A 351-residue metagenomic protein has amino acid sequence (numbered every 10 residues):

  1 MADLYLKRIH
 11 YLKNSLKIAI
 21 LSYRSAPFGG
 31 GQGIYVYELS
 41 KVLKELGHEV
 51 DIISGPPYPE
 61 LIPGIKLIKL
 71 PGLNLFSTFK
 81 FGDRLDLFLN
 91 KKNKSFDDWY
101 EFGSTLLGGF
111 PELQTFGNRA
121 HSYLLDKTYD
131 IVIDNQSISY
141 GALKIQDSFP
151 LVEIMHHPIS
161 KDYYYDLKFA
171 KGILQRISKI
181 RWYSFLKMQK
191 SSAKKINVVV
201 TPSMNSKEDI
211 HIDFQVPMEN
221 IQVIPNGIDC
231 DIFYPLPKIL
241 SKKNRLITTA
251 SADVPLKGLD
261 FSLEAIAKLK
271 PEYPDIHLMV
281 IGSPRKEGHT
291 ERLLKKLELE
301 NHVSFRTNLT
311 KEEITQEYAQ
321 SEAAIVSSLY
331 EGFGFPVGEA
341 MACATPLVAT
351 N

Functional and structural regions predicted by a protein language model:
R8-Y11, S54-N118: A conserved catalytic-core segment of Leloir-type glycosyltransferases
F81-G108, Q146-K190: Acceptor-binding helix/loop patch of EC 2.4 sugar-transfer enzymes, predominantly nucleotide-sugar-dependent
V200, I239-K257, L263-I266, M279: Conserved donor-binding/catalytic core segment of Leloir-type glycosyltransferases
N205, G227: Carbohydrate-associated surface elements
T290-E312, A323: Nucleotide-activated donor-binding/catalytic signature segment of Leloir-type glycosyltransferases, i.e., the conserved
Q316-S321: Short alpha-helical donor nucleotide-sugar binding micro-motif in glycosyltransferases
L329: Aromatic "clamp/platform" in nucleotide-sugar-dependent glycosyltransferases that forms part of the donor/acceptor
P346-A349: Short hydrophobic beta-strand element within catalytic cores of glycosyltransferases and related nucleotide-activated
